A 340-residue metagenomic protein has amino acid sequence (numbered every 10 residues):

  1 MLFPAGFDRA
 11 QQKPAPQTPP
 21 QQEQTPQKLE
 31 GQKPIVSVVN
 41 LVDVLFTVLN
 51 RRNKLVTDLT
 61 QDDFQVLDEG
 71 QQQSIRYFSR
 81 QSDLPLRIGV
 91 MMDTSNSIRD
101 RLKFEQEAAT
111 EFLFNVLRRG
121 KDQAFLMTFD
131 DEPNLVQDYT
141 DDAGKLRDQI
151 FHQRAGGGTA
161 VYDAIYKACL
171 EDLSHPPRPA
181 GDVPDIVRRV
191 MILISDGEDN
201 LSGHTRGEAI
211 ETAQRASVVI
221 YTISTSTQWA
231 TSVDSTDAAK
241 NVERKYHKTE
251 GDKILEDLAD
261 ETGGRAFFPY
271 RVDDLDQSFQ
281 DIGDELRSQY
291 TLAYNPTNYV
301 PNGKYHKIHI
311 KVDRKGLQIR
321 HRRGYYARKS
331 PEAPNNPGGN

Functional and structural regions predicted by a protein language model:
M1-P4: Bacterial N-terminal signal peptides
F7-N340: Scaffold/interface architecture of coatomer-like assemblies
